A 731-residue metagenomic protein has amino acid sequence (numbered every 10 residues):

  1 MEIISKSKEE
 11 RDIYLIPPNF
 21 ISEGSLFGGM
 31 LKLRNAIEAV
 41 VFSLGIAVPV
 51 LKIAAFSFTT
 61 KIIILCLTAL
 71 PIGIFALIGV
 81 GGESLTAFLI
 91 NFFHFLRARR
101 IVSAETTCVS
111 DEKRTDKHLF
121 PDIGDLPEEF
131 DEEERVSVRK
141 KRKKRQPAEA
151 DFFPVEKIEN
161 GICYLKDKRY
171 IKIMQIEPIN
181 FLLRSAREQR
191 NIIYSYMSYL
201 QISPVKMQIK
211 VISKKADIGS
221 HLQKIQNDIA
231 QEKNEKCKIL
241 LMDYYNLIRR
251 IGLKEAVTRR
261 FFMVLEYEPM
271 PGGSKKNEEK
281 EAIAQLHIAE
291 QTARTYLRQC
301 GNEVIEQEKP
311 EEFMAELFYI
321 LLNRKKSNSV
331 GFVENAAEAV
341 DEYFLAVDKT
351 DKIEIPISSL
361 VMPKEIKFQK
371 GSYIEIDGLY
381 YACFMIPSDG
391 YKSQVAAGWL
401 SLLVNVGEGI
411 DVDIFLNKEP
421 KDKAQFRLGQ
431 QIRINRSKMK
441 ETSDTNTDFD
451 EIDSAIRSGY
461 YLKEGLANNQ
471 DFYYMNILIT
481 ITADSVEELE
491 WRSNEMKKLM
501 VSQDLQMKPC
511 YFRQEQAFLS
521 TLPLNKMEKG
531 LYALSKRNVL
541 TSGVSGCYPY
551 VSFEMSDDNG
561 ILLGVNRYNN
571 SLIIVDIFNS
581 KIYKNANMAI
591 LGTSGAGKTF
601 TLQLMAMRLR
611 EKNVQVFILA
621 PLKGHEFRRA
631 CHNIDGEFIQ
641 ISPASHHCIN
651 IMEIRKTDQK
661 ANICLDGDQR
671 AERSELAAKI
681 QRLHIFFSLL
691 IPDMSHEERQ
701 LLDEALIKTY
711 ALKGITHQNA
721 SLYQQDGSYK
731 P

Functional and structural regions predicted by a protein language model:
M1-N19: Short, charged cytosolic
E23-L51, M197, D558-P643: Glycine-rich phosphate-binding loop of nucleotide-binding enzymes
A47-A55, I74-L77: Hydrophobic alpha-helical transmembrane segments
A55-L70, Y583: Hydrophobic alpha-helical transmembrane segments
L65-N91, F95-P549: Extended, folded cores of ATP/NTP-driven motor/assembly subunits in large transport and secretion machines
L89, I212-K214, L604-A711, I715: Switch/coupling segment of Walker-type NTPase motor domains
E451, D471, E487-E488, K498-D504 (+1 more regions): Non-catalytic, charge-rich alpha-helical accessory subdomains
S502-A586, K598-T601, M605-R610: Phosphate-binding P-loop/Walker A region and its immediate neighborhood
